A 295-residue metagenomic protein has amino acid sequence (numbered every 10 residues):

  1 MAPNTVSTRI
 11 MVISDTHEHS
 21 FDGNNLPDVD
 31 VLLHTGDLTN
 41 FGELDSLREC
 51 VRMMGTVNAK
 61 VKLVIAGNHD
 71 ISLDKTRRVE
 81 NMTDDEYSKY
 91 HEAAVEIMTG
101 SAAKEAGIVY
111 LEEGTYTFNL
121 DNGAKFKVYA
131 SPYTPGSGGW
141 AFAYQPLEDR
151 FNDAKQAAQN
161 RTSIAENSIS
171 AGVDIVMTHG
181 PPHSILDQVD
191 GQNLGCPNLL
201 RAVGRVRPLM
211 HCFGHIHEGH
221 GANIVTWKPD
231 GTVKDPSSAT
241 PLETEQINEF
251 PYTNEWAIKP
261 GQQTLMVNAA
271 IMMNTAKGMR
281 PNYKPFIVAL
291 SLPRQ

Functional and structural regions predicted by a protein language model:
M1-S20, T76, V109-L111, T115-F118 (+3 more regions): Acidic, histidine-bearing metal-coordination/catalytic regions of metal-dependent phosphoesterases
T8-T16, T35, K125-P135, D174-H179 (+1 more regions): Active-site-proximal beta-strand elements of phosphoester/diester hydrolases
I13-L120: Core catalytic region of metal-dependent phosphoesterases/phosphodiesterases, especially metallo-beta-lactamase-like
H17-D22, T39-E43, H69-T76, T115-N119 (+4 more regions): Active-site environment of divalent metal-dependent phosphoester hydrolases
L47-C50, D190-L200: Charged helix-capping and loop-helix junction motifs
A59, V173, T178-P182, C196-G221: Proline-aspartate-enriched helix->loop->beta-strand connector
E80, D85-T115, N119-D190: Active-site-proximal loop/helix segment associated with metal-binding centers of metalloenzymes
G219-Q295: Binuclear metal-dependent phosphoesterase catalytic core
